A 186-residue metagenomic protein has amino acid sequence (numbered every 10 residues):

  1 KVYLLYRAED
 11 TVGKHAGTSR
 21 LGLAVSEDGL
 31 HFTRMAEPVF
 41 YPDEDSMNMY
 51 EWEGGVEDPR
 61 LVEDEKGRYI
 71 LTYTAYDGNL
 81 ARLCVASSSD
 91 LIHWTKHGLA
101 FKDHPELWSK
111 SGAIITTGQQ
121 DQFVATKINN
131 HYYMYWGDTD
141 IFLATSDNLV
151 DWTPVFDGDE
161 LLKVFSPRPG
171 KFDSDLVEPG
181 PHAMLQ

Functional and structural regions predicted by a protein language model:
K1-G54, V62-P179, M184-Q186: Beta-rich carbohydrate-recognition and catalytic domains
